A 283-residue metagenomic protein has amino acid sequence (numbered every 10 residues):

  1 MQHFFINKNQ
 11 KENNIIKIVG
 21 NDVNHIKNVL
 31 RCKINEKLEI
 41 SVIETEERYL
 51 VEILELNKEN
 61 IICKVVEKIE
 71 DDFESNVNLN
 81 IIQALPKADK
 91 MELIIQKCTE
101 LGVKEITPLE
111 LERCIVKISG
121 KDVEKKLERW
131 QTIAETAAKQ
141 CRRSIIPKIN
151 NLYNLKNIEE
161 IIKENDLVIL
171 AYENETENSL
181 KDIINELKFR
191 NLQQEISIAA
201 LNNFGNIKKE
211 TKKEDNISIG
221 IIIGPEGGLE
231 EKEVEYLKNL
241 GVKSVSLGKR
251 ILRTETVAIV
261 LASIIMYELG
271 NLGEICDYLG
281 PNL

Functional and structural regions predicted by a protein language model:
M1-E70, T211: N-terminal positively charged helical leader segments and presequences
N9, K68, L111-R113, K249-R250: Short, ordered loop/turn segments at secondary-structure junctions
C63, I146-N150, S244: Generic structural signal for residues in well-ordered beta-strands
D72-E173: RNA substrate-binding interface of SAM-dependent RNA methyltransferases
V168-R190, G220-G228, K232-E233, V242-V245: Active-site/ligand-binding-proximal alpha/beta "capping" segment
N185-I217, L272-N282: Intrinsically disordered, low-complexity terminal tails and inter-domain linkers enriched for S/T/G/P/D/E
L229-L283: Structured adenosyl-cofactor binding patch, chiefly the S-adenosyl-L-methionine
